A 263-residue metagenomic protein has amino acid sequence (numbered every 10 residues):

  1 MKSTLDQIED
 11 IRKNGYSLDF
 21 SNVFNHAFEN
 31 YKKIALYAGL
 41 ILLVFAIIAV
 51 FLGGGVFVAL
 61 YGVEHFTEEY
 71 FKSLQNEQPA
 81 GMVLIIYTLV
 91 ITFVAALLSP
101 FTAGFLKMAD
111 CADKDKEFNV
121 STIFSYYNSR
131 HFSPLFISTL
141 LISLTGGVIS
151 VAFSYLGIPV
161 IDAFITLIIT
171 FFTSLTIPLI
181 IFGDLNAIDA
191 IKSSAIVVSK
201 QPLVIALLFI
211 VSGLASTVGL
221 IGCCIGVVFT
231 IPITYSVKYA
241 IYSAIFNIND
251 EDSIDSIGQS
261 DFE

Functional and structural regions predicted by a protein language model:
M1-N25, F246-E263: Low-complexity, intrinsically disordered extramembrane tails and loops of integral membrane proteins
K2-D10, A80-E117, G147-N186, G219-D250: Selective recognition of hydrophobic, aromatic-rich stretches within alpha-helical transmembrane segments of polytopic
E9-N25, E29, K33-K114, T139: Short, small/hydrophobic-residue-rich motifs at membrane-helix boundaries and re-entrant hairpins of integral membrane
S17-I48, S121-V148, I169-L220, F262-E263: Interfacial aromatic "cap" segments that immediately flank transmembrane helices in multipass membrane proteins
E29, I48-V56, L60-Y61, T67 (+4 more regions): Outer-membrane beta-barrel domain signature
A59, S199, G226, Y242-S243 (+1 more regions): A general structural signal for short secondary-structure boundary/capping elements
N76, D113-Y126: Membrane-interface interhelical connector segments
N76, I85, C224, I254-E263: Long, contiguous C-terminal modules that act as interaction/assembly or targeting platforms
